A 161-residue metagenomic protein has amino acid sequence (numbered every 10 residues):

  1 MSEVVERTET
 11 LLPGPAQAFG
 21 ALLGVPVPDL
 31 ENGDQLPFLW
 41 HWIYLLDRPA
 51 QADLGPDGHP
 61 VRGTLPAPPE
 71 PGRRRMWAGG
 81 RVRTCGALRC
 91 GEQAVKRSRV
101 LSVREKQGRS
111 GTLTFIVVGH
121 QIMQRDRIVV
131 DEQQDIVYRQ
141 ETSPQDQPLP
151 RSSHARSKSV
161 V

Functional and structural regions predicted by a protein language model:
M1-Q93: Hydrophobic, proline/glycine-rich low-complexity stretches
M1-V5, W77-V161: HotDog/MaoC-like acyl-thioester-processing domains
